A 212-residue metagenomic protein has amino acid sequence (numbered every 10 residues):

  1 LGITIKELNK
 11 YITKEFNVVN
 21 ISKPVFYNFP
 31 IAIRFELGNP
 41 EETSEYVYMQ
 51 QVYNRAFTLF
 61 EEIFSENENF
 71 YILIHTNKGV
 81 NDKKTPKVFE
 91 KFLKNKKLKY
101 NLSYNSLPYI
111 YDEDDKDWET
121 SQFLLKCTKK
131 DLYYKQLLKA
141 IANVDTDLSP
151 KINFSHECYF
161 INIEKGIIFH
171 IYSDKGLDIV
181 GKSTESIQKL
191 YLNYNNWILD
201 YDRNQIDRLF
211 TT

Functional and structural regions predicted by a protein language model:
L1-N153: Extended, low-hydrophobicity segments enriched in charged/polar residues
E157-T212: Alpha-helical oligomerization segments
